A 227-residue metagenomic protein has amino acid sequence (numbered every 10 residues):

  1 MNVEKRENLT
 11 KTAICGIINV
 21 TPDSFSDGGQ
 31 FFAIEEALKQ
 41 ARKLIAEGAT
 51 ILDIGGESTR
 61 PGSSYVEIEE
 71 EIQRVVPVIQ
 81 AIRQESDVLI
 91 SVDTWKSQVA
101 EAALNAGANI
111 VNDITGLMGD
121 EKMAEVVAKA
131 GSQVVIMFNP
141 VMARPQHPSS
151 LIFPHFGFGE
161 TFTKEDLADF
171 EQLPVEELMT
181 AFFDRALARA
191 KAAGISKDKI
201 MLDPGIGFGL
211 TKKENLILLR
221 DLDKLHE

Functional and structural regions predicted by a protein language model:
M1-P22, K191-I195: N-terminal amphipathic alpha-helix/helix-capping segment at the start of soluble metabolic enzymes
K11-A13, R83-D93, N109-I110, K197: Short beta-strand/loop segments at the ligand-binding rim of alpha/beta enzyme cores
I18, L44, G48, L52 (+4 more regions): Conserved, mostly hydrophobic/aromatic
V20-S24, T59-R60, A106, L117-T211: Conserved anion-binding
S24-S26, T50-P77, I206-K212: Glycine-rich, proline-tolerant flexible connector loops at the mouths of alpha/beta enzymes
S26-K43, E69-Q73, G116-E121, E176-D184 (+1 more regions): Glycine-rich anion/phosphate-binding loops
S64-V92, S97-E101, K129-N139, L219-E227: Alpha-helix-loop-beta-strand connector modules within alpha/beta enzyme cores
G209-D221: Short glycine/threonine-rich loop-to-helix capping motif typified by GTGT followed within a few residues by an Asp-Pro
